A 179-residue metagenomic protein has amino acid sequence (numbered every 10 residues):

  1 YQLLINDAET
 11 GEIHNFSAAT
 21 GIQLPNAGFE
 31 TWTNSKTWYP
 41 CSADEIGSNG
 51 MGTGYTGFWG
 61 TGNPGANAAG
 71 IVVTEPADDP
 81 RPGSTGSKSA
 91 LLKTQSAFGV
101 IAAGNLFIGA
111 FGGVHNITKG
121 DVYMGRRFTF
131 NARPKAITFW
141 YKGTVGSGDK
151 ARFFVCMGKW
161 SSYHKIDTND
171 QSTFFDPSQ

Functional and structural regions predicted by a protein language model:
Q2-N6: Extracellular recognition modules
D7-E9, T33: Disulfide-rich extracellular repeat modules and their boundaries
E9-S17: Extracellular and select intracellular beta-sandwich modules with Ser/Thr-enriched, small-residue motifs on
F16-P134, T138, D149-Q179: Aromatic (Trp/Tyr/Phe) and Gly/Pro-enriched flexible surface segments
Y141-V145: Short amphipathic, basic-aromatic surface patches that mediate peripheral association with negatively charged
